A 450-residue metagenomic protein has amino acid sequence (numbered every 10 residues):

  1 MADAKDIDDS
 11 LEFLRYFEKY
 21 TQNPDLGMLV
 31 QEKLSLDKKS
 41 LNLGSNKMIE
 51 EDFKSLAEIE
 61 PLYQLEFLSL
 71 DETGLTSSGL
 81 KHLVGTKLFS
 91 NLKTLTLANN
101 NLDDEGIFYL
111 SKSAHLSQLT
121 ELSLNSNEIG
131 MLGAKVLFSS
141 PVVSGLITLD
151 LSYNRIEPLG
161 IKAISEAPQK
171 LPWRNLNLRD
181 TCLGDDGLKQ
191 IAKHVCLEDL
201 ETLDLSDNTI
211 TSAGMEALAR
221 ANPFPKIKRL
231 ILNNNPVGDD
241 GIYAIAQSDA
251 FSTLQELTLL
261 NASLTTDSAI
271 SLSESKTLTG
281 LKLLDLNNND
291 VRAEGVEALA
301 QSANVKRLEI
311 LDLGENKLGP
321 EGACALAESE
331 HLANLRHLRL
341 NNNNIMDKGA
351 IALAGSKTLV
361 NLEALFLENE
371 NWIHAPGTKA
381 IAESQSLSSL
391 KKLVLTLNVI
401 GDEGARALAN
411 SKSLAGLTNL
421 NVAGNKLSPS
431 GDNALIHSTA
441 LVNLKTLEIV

Functional and structural regions predicted by a protein language model:
A2-D25, K33-K39, L97, L124 (+13 more regions): Eukaryotic endosomal/vacuolar membrane-trafficking regulators centered on PX-domain-mediated PI3P pathways
A2-K81, K93, A98: LRR N-terminal entry segment and analogous cap-like coil->beta motifs
S10, K19-N23, L34-L36, I49 (+28 more regions): Alpha-helix initiation and capping sites
T21-P24, K47-K54, G74-K81, N101-F108 (+12 more regions): Short, solvent-exposed loop/turn at the beta-strand->alpha-helix junction within individual leucine-rich repeat
G27-L36, K54-Y63, H82-S90, Y109-S117 (+12 more regions): Leucine-rich repeat
K39-L43, L68-L70, L95-L97, L119-L124 (+12 more regions): Conserved hydrophobic beta-strand positions in leucine-rich repeat
S126-D240, Q255, T266: Solenoidal tandem-repeat scaffolds enriched in leucines and small polar residues
A415-V450: Leucine-rich solenoid repeat scaffolds
